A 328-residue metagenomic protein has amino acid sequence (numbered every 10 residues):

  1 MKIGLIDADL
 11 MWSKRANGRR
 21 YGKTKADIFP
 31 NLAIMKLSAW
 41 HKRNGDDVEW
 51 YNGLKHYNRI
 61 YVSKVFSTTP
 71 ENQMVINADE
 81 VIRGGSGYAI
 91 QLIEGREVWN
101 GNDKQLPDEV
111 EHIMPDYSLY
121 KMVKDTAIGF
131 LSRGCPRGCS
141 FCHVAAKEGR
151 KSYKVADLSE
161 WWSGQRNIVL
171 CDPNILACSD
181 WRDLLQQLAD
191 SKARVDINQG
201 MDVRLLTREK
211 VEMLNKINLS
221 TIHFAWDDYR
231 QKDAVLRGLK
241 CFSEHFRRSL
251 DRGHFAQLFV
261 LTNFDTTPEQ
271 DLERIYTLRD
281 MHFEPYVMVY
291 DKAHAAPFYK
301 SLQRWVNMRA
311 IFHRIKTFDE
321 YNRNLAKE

Functional and structural regions predicted by a protein language model:
M1-G4, D125, G138, N167: Residues that mark the start of a beta-strand
M1-I82, Y88-A89: A short, structured N-terminal alpha-helical element that caps or precedes a catalytic domain
L5-A8, R59-V65, H143-G238, H254-F264 (+1 more regions): Core AdoMet radical
R15, N58-I60, N72, I90-P107 (+3 more regions): Short, charged, surface-exposed secondary-structure boundary motifs
Y21-I28, A33, K121-E160: Canonical Radical SAM [4Fe-4S] cluster-binding loop centered on the CxxxCxxC motif and its immediate flanking residues
K42, A189, Y276-R279: Anion (oxyanion) recognition and catalysis
N77-A146: Catalytic core of nucleotide-activated saccharide and alditol-phosphate transferases
K216, T221-H223, R230-E328: A structural motif corresponding to the C-terminal lobe/cap of the Radical SAM core domain
